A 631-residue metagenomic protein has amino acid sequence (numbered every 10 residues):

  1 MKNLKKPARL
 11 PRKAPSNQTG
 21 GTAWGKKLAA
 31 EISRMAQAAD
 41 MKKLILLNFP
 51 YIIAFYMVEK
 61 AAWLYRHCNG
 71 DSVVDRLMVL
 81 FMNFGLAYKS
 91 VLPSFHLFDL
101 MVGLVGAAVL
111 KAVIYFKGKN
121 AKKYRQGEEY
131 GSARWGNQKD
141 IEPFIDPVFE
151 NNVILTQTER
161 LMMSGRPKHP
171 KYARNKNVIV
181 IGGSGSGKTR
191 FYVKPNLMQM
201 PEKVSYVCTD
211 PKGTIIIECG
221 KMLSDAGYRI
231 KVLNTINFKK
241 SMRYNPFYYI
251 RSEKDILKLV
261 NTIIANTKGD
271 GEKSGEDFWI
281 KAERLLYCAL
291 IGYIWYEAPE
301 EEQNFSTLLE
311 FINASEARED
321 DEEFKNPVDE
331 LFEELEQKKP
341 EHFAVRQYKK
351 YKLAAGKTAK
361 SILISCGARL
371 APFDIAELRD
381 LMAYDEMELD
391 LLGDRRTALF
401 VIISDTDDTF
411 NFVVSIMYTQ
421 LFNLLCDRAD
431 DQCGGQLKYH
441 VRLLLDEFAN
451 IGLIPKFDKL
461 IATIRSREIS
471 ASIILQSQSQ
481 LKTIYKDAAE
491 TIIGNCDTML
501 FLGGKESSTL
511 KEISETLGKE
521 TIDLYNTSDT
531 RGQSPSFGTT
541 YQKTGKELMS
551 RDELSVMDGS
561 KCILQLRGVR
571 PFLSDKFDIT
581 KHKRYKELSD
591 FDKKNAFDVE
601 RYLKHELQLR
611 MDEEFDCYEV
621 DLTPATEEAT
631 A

Functional and structural regions predicted by a protein language model:
M1-S186, R190-N196, K239, K519 (+3 more regions): Basic- and hydrophobic-enriched, low-structure N-terminal and domain-boundary segments that flank ATP-binding catalytic
L44, N48, A54-K60, K122 (+5 more regions): P-loop NTPase motor domains
A133, R160, K176-N177, R346 (+5 more regions): General secondary-structure edge motif
K139-F144, F412, F448, G504: A short glycine-/small-residue-rich loop at the edge of a beta-strand within enzyme catalytic domains
F149, V153-L155, F412-T419, I513: Conserved long hydrophobic alpha-helices within structured protein cores
L161-P167, K268-F278, L524-K543: Low-complexity, polar-biased intrinsically disordered regions enriched in Pro/Ser/Thr/Gly
I461-I563: Conserved ATP-driven motor cores of ASCE-family P-loop NTPases powering translocation/secretion/packaging/pilus
